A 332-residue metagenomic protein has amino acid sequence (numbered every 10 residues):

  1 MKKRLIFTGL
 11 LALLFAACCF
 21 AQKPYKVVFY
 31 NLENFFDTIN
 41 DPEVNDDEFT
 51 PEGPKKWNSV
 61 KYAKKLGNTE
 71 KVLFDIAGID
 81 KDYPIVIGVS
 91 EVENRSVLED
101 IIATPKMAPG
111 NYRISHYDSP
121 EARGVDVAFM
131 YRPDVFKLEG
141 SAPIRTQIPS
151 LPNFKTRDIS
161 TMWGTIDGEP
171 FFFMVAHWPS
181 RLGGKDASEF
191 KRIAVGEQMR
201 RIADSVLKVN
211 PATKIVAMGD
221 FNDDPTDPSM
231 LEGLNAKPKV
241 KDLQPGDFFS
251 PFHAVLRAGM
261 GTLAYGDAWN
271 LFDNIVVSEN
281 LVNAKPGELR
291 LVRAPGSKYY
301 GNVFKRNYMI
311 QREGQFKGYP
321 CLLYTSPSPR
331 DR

Functional and structural regions predicted by a protein language model:
M1-K23: Bacterial Sec-dependent N-terminal signal peptides
F20-P105, S115-V125, N302, R306-R312: N-terminal, active-site-proximal structural segment of metallo-dependent hydrolase catalytic domains
E43-D46, M174-S188: Active-site His/acidic residue clusters
G53-V60, Y83-V89, H116-Y117, P149 (+3 more regions): Second-shell loop/turn segments in exported
V92-F172, A176-W178: Structured beta-strand-rich core segments of catalytic domains in phosphoester-bond hydrolases
I193-R293, Y299: Metal-dependent phosphoesterases centered on the DNase I-like endonuclease/exonuclease/phosphatase
P286-L323: Acidic, Ser/Thr/Pro-rich beta/coil linker or hinge segments at domain junctions
Y324-D331: Conserved small/polar residues in nucleotide/adenosyl-binding loops
